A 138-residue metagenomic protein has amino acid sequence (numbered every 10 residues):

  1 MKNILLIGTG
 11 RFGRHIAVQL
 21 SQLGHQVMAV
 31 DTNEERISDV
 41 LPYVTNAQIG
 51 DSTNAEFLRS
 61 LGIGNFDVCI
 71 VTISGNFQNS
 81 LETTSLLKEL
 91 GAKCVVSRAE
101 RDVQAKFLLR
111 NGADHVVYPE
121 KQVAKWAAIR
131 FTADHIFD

Functional and structural regions predicted by a protein language model:
M1-D138: Cytosolic regulatory regions of ion transport systems
